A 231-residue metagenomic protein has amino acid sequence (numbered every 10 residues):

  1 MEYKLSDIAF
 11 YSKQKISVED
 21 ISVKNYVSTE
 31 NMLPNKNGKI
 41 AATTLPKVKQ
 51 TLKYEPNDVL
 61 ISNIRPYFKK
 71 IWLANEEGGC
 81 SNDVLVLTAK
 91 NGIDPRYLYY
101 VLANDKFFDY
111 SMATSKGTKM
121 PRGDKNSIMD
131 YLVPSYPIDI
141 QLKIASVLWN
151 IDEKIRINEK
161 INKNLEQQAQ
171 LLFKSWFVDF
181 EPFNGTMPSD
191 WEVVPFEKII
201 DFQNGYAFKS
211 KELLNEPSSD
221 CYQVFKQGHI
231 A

Functional and structural regions predicted by a protein language model:
M1-V18, M32, P134, I138-K143 (+1 more regions): Non-catalytic DNA-recognition/assembly elements of restriction-modification systems
K4-S17, I21-P56, E197-A231: Sequence-specific dsDNA recognition surfaces
N25, G78, Y100, P121 (+2 more regions): Residues that recognize and position ribonucleotide moieties
Q50-L52, P56-D105, M112, K226-Q227: A short beta-sheet element
I64, G78-L85, K116-A145: A short glycine-rich beta-alpha junction/loop motif
K125, Q170, Q227: ATP/adenylate-binding site constellation spanning eukaryotic-like Ser/Thr protein kinases, ABC-transporter
